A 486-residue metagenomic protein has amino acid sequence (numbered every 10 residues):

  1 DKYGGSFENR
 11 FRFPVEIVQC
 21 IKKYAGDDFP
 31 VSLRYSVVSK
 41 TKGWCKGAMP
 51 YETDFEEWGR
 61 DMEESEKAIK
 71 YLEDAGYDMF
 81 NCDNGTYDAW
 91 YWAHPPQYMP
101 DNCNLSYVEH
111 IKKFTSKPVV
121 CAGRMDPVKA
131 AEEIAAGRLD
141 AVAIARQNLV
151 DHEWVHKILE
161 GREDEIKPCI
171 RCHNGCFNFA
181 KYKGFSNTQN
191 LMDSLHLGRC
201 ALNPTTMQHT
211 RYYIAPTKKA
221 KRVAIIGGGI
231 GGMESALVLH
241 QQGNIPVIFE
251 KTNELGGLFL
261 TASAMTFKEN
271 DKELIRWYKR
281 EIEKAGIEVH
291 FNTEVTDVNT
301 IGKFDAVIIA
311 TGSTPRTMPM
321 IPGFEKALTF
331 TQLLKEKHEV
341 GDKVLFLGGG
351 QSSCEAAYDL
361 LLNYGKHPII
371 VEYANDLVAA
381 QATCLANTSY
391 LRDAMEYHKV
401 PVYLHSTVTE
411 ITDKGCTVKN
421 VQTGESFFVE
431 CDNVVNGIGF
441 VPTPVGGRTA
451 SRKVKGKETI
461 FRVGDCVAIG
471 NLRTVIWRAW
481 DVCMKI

Functional and structural regions predicted by a protein language model:
D1, R34-S36, C82-G85, A122 (+20 more regions): Generic beta-strand/beta-sheet core signal
D1-I226, I230, E234-Q241, P246 (+2 more regions): Flavin-dependent oxidoreductase catalytic cores
Y77, L139, I282, F304-D305 (+2 more regions): Local beta-strand N-terminus motif with an aromatic residue
A135, E281, T300-I301, A394 (+1 more regions): Structural alpha-helical scaffold elements that stabilize or flank donor/cofactor-binding regions in carbohydrate
L149-D151, C176, E254-G256, D376-V378 (+1 more regions): Short gly/pro/ser/thr-enriched loop/turn and capping motifs at secondary-structure boundaries
T217-F249, H290-K303, A310-I321, K326 (+3 more regions): Rossmann-like dinucleotide/flavin-binding elements
I248-A285, A357-V408: Rossmann-like dinucleotide-binding cores of NAD(P)H-dependent redox enzymes
